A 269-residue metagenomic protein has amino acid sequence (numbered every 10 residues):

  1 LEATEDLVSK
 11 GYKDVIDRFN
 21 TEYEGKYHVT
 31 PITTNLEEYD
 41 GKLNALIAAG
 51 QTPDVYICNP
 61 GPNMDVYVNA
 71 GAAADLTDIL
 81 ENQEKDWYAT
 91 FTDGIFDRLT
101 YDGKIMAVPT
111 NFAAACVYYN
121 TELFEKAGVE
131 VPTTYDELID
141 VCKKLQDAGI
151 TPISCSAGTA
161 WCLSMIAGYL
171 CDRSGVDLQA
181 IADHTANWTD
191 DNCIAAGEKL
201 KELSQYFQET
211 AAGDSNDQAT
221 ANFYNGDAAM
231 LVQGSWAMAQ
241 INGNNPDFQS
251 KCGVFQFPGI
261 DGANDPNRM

Functional and structural regions predicted by a protein language model:
L1-A70, E81-W87, V131, A212 (+3 more regions): Conserved N-terminal structural module of periplasmic/extracytoplasmic solute-binding proteins
I47-C58, A72-A74, G149-P152, N225-Q233: Alpha-to-beta junction loops
C58-P62, N216, Q233-M238: Beta->alpha turn/N-cap motifs
N59-C116, E130, I139, M165-L170 (+1 more regions): Hinge/lid segment of periplasmic solute-binding proteins
M64-Y67, S235-Q249: A ligand-binding cleft/hinge motif common to bilobed small-molecule-binding domains
Y101-T110, A115, I139-T185, A228: Extracytoplasmic/periplasmic solute-binding protein
C142-L145, D183-A212, F257: Glycine-centered hinge/linker elements that transmit conformational signals in sensory and ligand-binding systems
K251-M269: Periplasmic-binding protein-like
